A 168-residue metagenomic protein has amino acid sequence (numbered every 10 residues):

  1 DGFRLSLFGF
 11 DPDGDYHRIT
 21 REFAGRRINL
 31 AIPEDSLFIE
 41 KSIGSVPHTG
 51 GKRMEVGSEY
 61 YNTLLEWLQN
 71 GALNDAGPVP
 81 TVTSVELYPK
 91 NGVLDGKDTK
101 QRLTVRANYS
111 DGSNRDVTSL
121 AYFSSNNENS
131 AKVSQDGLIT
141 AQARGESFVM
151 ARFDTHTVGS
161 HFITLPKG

Functional and structural regions predicted by a protein language model:
D1-G168: Aromatic- and Gly/Pro-enriched helix-to-coil junctions and flexible linker segments
